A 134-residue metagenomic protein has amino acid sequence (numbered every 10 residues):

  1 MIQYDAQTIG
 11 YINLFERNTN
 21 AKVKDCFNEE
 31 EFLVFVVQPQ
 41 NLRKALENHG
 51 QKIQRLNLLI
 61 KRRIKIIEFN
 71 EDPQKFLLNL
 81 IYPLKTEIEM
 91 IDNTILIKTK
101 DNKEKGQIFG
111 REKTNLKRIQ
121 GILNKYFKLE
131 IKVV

Functional and structural regions predicted by a protein language model:
M1-V134: RNA-contacting regions in translation and RNA-metabolism proteins, encompassing KH/S1 modules where present
